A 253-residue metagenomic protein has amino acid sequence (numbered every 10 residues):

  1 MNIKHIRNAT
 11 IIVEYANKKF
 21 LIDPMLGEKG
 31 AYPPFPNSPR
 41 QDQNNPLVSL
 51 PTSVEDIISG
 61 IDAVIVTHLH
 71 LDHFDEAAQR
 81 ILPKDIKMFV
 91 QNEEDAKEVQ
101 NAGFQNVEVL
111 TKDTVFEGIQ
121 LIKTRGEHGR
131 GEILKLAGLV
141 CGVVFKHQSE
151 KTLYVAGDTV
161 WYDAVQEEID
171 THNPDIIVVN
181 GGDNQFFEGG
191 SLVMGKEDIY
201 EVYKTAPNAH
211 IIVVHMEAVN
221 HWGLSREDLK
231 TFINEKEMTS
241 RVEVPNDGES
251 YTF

Functional and structural regions predicted by a protein language model:
M1-N2, K84-M88, E150-L153: Short active-site oxyanion
H5-A16, V115-D175: Catalytic core of the metallo-beta-lactamase
K18-I65, E76-Q79, G131, W161-T171: Pre-active-site segment of Zn-dependent metallo-hydrolases
I22-D23, G60-L69, F89-N92, L153-T159 (+3 more regions): Active-site neighborhood of phospho(di)ester-bond hydrolases with catalytic His/Asp-centered motifs
G27-K29, L69-F74, A96-E98, T114-V115 (+6 more regions): Active-site environment of divalent metal-dependent phosphoester hydrolases
A31, P51-F116: Active-site HxH/HxHxD metal-binding segment of metal-dependent hydrolases
V90-E150, T231-F253: Metallo-beta-lactamase
V160-D247: Cap/insert and terminal regions of metallo-dependent hydrolase folds
